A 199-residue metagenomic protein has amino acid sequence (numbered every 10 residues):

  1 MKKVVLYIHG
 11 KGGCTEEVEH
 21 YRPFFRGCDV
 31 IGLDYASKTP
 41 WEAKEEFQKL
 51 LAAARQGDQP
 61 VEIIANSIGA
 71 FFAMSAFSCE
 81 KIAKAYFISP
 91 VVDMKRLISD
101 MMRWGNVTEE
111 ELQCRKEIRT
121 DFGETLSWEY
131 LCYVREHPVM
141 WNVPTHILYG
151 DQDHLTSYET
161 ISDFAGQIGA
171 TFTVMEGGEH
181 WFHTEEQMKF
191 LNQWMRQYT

Functional and structural regions predicted by a protein language model:
M1-T39: Short, surface-exposed "cap/lid" segments of acyl-processing enzymes
K2-K3, D58-V61, A83, V143-P144: Short coil/turn segments at beta-strand junctions that form active-site/ligand-binding loops
L6-K11, I64, I88, L148: Short hydrophobic segments within beta-strands
V18-R22, A73, I161, A165: Short, highly selective alpha-helical patches that border small-molecule cofactor pockets in redox/cofactor-processing
G32-R55: Catalytic nucleophile-loop/oxyanion-hole region of alpha/beta-hydrolase and closely related hydrolase-like folds
I64-A73: Gly/Ala-rich beta-loop-alpha elbow adjacent to hydrolase catalytic centers
A76-E80: Aromatic pocket-lining residues of Rossmann-like dinucleotide-binding sites
K81-D163, Q167-V174, G178-T199: The alpha/beta-hydrolase serine catalytic core
